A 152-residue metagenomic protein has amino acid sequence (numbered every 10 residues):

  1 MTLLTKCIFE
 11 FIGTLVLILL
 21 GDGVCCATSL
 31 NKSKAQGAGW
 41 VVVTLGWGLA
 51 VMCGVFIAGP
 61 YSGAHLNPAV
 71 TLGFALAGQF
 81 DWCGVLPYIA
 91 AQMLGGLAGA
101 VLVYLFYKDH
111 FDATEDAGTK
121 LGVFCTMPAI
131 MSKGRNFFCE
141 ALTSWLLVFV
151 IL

Functional and structural regions predicted by a protein language model:
M1-L152: Membrane-interface helix-loop junctions and terminal tails of multi-pass membrane proteins
